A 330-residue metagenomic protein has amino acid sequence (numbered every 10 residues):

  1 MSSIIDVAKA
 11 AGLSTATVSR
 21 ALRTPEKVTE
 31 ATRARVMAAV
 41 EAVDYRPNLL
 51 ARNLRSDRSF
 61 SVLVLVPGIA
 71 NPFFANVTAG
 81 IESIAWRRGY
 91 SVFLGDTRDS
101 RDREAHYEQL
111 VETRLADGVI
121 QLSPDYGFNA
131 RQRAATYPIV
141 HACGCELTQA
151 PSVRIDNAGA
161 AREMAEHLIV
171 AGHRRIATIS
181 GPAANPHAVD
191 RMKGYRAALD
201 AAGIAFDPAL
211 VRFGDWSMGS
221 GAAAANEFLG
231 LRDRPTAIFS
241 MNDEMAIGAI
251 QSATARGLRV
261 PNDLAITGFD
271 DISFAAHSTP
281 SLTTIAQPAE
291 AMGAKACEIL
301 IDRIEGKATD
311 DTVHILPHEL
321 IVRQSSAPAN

Functional and structural regions predicted by a protein language model:
M1-R58, N330: N-terminal helix-turn-helix DNA-binding module of bacterial transcription factors
T15-R20, L54-I69, H167, R175-P182: Short beta-strand segments enriched in small/hydrophobic residues
F60-E166, V170, G230: Alpha-helical recognition/docking segments in bacterial nutrient-uptake and carbohydrate-utilization systems
P67-N76, L94-R103, V153-E163, I179-N226 (+5 more regions): Hinge/beta->alpha junction and helix N-cap segments in small-molecule ligand-binding domains
L115-S123, A177-I179, V211, R232-N242 (+1 more regions): Periplasmic-binding protein-like
R174-R175, F206-L210, V260-A265: Short acidic capping loops at alpha-helix termini that bridge into adjacent secondary structure
N226-N330: Flexible loop/turn connectors
